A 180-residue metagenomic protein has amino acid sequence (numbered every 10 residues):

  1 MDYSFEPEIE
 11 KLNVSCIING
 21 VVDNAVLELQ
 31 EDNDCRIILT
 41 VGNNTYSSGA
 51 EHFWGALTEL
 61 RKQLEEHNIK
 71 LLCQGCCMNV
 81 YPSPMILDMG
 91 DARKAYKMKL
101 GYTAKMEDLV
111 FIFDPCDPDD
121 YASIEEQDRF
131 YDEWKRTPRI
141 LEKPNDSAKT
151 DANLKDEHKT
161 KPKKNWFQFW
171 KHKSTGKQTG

Functional and structural regions predicted by a protein language model:
D2-E10, V14-C35, Y46-A50, W54 (+3 more regions): Long, contiguous binding/interaction regions
L39-N44: Secondary-structure transition/turn motif
K161-Q178: Polybasic, Ser/Thr-rich amphipathic helices
